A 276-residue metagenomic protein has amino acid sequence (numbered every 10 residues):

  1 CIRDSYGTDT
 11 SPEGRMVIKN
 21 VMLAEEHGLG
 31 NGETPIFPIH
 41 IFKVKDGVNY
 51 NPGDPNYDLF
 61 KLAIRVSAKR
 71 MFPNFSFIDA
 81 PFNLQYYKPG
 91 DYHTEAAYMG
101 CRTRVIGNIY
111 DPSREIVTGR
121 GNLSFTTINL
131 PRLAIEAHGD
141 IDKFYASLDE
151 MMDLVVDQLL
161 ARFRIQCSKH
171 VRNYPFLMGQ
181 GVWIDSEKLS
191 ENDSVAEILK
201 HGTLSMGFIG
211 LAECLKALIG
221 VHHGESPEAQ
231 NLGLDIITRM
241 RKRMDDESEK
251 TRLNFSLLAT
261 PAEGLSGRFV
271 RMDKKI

Functional and structural regions predicted by a protein language model:
R3-K200, V221-H222, S226-I276: Conserved catalytic cores of very large enzyme subunits
L204-A217, T238: Contiguous, well-ordered alpha-helical segments that form the cores/surfaces of helical PPI scaffolds
